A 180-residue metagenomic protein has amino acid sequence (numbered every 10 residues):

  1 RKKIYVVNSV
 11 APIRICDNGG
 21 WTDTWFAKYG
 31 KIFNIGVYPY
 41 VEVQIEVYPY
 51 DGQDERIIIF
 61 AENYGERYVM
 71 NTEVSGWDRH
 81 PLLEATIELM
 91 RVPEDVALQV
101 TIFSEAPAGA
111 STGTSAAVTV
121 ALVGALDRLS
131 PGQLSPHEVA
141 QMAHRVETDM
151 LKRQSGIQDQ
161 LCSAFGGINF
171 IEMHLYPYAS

Functional and structural regions predicted by a protein language model:
K2, V7-N8, Y38-V146: Anion-binding (especially nucleotide phosphate/pyrophosphate-binding) glycine-rich loop and adjoining beta-alpha core
K2-Y5, S9-V10, C16-I35, Y68 (+1 more regions): ATP-dependent small-molecule kinase catalytic core of the GHMP/sugar-kinase superfamily and closely related
I15, Q44-D51, Q160-S163: Short linear motifs in intrinsically disordered
